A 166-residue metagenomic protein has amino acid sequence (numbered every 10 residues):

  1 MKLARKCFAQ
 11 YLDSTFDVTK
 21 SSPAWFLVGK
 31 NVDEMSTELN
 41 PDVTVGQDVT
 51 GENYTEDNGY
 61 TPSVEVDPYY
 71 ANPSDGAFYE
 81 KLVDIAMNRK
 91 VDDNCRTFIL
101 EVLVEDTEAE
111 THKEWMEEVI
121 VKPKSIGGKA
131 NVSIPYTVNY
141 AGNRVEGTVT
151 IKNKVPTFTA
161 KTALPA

Functional and structural regions predicted by a protein language model:
M1-D67, A71, V119-A130: Solvent-exposed edge beta-strands and adjacent loop segments that serve as assembly or binding interfaces
S22-P23, H112, V155: Intrinsically disordered regions, especially transient/low-confidence alpha-helical propensity segments and coil-helix
K30-E34, L100-E146: Short beta-strand and beta-hairpin "edge-sheet" elements
P41-D42, Y79-K81, G128-I134, V149-N153: Surface-exposed beta-strand edges and their flanking turn/coil or helix-capping segments
T50-M116, E146-I151: Extracellular/virion structural assembly segments
V83-R89, V119-K122, N139, V155-A160: Short, low-complexity, polar/charged sequence segments that are solvent-exposed and flexible
T148-A166: Intrinsically disordered, low-complexity terminal/linker regions enriched in Pro/Ser/Gly and acidic residues
